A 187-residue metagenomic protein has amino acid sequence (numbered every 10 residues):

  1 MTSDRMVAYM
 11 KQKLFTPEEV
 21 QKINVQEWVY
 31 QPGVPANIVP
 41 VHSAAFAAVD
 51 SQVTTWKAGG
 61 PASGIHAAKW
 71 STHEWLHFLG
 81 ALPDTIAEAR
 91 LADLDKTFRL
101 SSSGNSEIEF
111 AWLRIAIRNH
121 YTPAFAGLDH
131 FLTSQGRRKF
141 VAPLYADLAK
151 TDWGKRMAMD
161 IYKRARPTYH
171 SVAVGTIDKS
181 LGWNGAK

Functional and structural regions predicted by a protein language model:
M1-N37, A92-I108, I115, T122 (+1 more regions): Amphipathic alpha-helical substructures
R5, Y9, V20, N24 (+8 more regions): Exposed alpha-helical structural elements
P17-F46, T55-I65, G127-Q135, P143-T151 (+2 more regions): Hydrophobic transmembrane alpha-helix bundles
Q26-Y30, E74-L82, A111-R118, P143-D147: Short, hydrophobic/amphipathic alpha-helical patches that form generic packing surfaces within helical domains
W28-E107, R137: Long, His/Glu/Asp-enriched segments that create or flank divalent metal/ion-associated functional microenvironments
L94-L100, N105-K187: Extended alpha-helical scaffolding segments
